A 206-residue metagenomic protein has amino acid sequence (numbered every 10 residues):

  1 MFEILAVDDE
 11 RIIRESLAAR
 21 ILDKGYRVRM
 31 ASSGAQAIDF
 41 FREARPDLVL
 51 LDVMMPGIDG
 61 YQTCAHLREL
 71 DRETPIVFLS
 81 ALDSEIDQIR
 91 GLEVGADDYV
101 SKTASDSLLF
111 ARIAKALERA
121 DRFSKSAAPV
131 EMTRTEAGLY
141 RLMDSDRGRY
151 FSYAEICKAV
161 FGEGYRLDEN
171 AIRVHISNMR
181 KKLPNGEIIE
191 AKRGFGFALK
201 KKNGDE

Functional and structural regions predicted by a protein language model:
E3, F110-Y150, A154, G204: Short, Lys/Arg-enriched segments at the junction into DNA-binding effector domains of transcriptional regulators
D8, D52, S80: Active-site residues of response regulator receiver
S33-Q36, D59-Q62: Acidic catalytic/metal-coordinating carboxylates
A44-L50: Active-site beta3 strand of CheY-like receiver
M55: Receiver (REC) domain active-site loop signature in two-component systems and cognate sites in sensor histidine kinases
S84, V100-I113: C-terminal output helix
A127-V130, G138-H175, R180-E187, A191-R193: Positively charged, aromatic-enriched patches within helix-turn-helix-type DNA-binding elements, predominantly
